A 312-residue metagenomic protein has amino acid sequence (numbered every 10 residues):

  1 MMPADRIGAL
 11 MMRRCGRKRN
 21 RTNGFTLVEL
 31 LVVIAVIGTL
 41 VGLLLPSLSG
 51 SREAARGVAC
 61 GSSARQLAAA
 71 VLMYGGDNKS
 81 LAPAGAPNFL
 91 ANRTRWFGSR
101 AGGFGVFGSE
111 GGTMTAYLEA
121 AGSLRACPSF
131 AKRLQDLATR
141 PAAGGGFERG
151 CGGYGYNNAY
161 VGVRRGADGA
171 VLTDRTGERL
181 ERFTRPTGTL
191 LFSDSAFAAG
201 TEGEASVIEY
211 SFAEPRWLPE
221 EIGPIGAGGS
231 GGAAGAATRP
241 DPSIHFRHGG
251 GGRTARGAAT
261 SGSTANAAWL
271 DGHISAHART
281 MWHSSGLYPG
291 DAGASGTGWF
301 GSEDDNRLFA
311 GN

Functional and structural regions predicted by a protein language model:
M1-F25: N-terminal leader/signal peptides at the extreme start of proteins
M2, I7, V33, G231-A234 (+1 more regions): N-terminal cationic amphipathic segment used for targeting or macromolecule association
R19, I37, S49, R56 (+3 more regions): Generic anion/oxyanion-binding catalytic loop in active/binding sites
T22-S62: Amphipathic alpha-helical segments typified by the pilin-like N-terminal helix that continues immediately C-terminal
C60-N312: Short, well-structured segments within or immediately adjacent to enzyme catalytic domains that line ligand-binding
